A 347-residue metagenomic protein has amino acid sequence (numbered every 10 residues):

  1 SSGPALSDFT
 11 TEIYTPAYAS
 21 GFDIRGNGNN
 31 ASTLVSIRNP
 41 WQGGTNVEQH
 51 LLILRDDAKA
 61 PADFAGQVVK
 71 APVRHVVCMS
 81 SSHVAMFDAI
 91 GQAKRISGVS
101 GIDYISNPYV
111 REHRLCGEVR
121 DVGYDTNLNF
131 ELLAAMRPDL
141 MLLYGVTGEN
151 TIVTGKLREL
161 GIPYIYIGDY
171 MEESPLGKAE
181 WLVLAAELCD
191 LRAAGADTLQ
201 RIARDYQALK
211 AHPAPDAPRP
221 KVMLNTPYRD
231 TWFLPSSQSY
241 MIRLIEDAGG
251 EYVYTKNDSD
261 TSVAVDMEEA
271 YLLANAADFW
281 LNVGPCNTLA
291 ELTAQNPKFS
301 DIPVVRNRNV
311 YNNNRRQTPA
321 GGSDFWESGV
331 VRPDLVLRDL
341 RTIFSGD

Functional and structural regions predicted by a protein language model:
S1-V84, A194-M223, L289, I343 (+1 more regions): Bacterial Sec-exported substrate-binding components of ABC uptake systems
T33-A134, L140-T147: A short, structured surface patch at a secondary-structure boundary
R74, A93-I96, R137-D139, L160-I165 (+5 more regions): Loop/turn elements at helix/coil->beta-strand transitions in domains of secreted/extracellular proteins
G91-A93, S106-C116, G155-K156, M241-T255: Ligand-binding cleft/hinge of the Venus flytrap
A93-I96, V153-G168, A290-Y311: A short, gly/pro- and small-residue-rich
E118, E131, A135, D139-T231 (+2 more regions): Extracytoplasmic substrate-binding proteins
R204, L209-N296: Flexible, glycine-rich surface segments
Y254-T255, D260-G346: C-terminal soluble interaction/assembly domains
